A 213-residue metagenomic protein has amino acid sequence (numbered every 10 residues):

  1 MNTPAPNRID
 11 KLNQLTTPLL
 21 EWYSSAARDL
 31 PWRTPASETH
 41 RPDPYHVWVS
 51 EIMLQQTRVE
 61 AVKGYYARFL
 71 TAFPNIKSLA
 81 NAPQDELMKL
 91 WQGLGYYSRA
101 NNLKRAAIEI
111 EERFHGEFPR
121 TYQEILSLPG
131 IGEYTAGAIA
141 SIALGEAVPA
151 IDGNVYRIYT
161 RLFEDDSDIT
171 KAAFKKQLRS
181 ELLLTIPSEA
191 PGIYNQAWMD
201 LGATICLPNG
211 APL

Functional and structural regions predicted by a protein language model:
T3, I9, P18, W22-P212: Catalytic cores of DNA base-excision repair glycosylases
